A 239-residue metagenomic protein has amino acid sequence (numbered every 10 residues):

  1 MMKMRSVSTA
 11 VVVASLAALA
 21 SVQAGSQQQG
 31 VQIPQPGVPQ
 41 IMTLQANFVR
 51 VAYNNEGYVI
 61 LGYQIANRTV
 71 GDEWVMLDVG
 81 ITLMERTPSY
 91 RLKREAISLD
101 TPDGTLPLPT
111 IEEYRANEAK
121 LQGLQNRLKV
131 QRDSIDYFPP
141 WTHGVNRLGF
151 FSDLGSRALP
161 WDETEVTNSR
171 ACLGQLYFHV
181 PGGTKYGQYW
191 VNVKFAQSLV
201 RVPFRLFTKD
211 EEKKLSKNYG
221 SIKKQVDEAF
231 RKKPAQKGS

Functional and structural regions predicted by a protein language model:
M1-V12: Bacterial N-terminal signal peptides that target proteins for export
A10-A20: Bacterial N-terminal signal peptides
A24-S239: Conserved functional micro-motifs across diverse proteins
